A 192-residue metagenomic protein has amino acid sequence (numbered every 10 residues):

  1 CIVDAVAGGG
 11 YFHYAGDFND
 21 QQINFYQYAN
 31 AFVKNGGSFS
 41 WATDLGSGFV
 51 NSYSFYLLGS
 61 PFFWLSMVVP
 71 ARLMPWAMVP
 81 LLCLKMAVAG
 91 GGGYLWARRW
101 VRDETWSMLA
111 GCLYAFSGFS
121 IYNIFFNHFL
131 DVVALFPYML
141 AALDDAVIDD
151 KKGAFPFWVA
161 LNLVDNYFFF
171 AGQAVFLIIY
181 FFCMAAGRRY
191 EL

Functional and structural regions predicted by a protein language model:
C1-G90, C112-A134: Membrane-interface coil-to-helix junctions
C83, A87-R99, T105-G187: Membrane-embedded helix bundles of polyisoprenyl
R189-L192: Membrane-interfacial entry segments at the cytosolic side of transmembrane helices
